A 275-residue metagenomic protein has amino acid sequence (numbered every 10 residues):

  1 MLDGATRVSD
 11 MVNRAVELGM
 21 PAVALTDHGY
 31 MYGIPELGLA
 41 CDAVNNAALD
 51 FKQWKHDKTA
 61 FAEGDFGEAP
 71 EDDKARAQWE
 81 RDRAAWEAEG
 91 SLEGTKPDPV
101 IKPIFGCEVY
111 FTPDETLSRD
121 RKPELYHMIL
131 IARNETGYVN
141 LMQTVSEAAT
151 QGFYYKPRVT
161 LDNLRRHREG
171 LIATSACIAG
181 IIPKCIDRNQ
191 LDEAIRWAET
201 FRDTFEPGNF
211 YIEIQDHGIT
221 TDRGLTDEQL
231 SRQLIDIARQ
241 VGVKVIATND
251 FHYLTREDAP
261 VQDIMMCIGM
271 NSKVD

Functional and structural regions predicted by a protein language model:
M1-D275: Phosphodiester-processing cores and adjacent nucleic acid-binding clamps
